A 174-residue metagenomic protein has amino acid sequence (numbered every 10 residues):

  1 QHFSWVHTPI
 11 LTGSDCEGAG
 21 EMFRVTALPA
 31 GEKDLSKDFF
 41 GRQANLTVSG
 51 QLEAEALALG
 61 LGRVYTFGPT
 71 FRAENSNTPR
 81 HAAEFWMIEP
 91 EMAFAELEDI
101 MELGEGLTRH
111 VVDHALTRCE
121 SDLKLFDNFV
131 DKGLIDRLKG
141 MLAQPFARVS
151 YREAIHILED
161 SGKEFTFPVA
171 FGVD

Functional and structural regions predicted by a protein language model:
Q1-D174: Class II aminoacyl-tRNA synthetase catalytic cores and aaRS-like
